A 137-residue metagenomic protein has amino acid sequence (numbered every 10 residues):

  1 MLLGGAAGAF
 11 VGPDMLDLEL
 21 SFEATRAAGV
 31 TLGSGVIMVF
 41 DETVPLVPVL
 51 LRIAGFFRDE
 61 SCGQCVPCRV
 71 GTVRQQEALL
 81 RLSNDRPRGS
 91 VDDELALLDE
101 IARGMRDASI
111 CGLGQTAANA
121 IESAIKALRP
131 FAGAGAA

Functional and structural regions predicted by a protein language model:
M1-A137: Redox cofactor-anchoring modules in respiratory/redox and cofactor-processing assemblies
